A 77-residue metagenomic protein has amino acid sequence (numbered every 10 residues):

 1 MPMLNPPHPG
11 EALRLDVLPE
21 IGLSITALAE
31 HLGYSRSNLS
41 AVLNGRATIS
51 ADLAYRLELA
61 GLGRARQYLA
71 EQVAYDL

Functional and structural regions predicted by a protein language model:
M1-L23, Q67-A70: A short, Lys/Arg-rich alpha-helix, primarily the initiator
P2, E30, S37: Basic nucleic-acid-binding interfaces
P19, E30, A41, Y55 (+1 more regions): Alpha-helical residues within the helix-turn-helix
T26, S37, R66: Key DNA-contact positions within bacterial/archaeal DNA-binding proteins
G33-I49: Recognition helix of helix-turn-helix/homeodomain-like DNA-binding domains that insert into the DNA major groove
R46-A60: Short, basic-rich loop-to-helix N-cap that marks the start of a DNA-contacting helix
G63-L77: Short, charged recognition helix plus adjacent turn of helix-turn-helix-like nucleic-acid-binding domains
